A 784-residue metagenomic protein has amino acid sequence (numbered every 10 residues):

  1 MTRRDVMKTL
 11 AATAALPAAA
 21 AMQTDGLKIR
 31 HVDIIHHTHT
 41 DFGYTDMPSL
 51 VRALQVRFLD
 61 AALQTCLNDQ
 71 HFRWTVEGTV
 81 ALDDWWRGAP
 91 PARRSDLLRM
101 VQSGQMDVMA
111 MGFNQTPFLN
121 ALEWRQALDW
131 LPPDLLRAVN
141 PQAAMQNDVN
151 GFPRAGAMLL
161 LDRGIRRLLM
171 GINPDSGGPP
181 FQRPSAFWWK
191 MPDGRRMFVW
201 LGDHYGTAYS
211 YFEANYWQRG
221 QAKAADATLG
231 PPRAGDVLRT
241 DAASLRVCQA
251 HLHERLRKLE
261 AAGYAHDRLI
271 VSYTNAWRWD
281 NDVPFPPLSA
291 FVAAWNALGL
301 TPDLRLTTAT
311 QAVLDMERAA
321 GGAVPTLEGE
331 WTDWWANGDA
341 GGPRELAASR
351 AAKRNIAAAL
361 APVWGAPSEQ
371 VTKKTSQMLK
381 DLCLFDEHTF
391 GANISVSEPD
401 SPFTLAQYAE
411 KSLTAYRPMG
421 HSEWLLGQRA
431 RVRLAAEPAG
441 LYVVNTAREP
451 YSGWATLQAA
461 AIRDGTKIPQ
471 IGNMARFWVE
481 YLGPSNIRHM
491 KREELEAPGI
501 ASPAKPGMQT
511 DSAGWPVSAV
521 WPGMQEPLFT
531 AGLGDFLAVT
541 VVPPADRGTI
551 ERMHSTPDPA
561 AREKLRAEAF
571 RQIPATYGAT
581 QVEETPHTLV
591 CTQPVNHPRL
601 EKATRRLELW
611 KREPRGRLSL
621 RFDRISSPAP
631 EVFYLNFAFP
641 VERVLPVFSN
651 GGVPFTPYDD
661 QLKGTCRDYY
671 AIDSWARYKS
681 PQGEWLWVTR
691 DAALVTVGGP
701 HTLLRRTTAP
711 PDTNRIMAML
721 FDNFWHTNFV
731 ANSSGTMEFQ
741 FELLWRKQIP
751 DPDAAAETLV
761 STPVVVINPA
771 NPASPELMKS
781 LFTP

Functional and structural regions predicted by a protein language model:
D5-Q23: N-terminal export signals
K8, A12-T13, H31-D41, R183-E437 (+2 more regions): Active-site and substrate-binding clefts of carbohydrate-active enzymes
T24-L119: N-terminal catalytic cores of secreted or lumenal carbohydrate-active enzymes
D41-A53, G78-W86, A110-W124, N140-N150 (+2 more regions): The substrate-binding groove and active-site-proximal loops of carbohydrate-active enzymes, especially glycoside
R93-V108, L161-Q182, F187-R195: Acidic, His- and aromatic-enriched active-site or binding-groove loops in soluble protein domains that engage sugars
W124-I165, E254-Y273: CE4/NodB-like, metal-dependent polysaccharide N-deacetylase domain that modifies extracellular/periplasmic N-acetylated
G171, R612-P654, Q748-P769: Acidic (Asp/Glu-rich), glycine- and aromatic
Y211-W217, A225, T372-S376, L384-P628 (+1 more regions): Catalytic and substrate-binding regions of extracellular carbohydrate-active enzymes, especially polysaccharide lyases
